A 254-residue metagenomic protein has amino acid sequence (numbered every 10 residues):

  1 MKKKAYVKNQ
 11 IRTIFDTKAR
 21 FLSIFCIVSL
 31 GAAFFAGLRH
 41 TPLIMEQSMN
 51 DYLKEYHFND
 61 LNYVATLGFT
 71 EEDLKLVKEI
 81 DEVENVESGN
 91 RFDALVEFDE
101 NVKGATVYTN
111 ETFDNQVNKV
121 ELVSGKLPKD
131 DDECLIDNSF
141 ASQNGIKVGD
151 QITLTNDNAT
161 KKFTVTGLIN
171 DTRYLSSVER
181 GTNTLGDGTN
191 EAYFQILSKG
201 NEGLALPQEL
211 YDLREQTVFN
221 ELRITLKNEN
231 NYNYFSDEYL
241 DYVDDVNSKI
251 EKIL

Functional and structural regions predicted by a protein language model:
K3-L254: Membrane transport/envelope proteins' first extracytoplasmic loop
